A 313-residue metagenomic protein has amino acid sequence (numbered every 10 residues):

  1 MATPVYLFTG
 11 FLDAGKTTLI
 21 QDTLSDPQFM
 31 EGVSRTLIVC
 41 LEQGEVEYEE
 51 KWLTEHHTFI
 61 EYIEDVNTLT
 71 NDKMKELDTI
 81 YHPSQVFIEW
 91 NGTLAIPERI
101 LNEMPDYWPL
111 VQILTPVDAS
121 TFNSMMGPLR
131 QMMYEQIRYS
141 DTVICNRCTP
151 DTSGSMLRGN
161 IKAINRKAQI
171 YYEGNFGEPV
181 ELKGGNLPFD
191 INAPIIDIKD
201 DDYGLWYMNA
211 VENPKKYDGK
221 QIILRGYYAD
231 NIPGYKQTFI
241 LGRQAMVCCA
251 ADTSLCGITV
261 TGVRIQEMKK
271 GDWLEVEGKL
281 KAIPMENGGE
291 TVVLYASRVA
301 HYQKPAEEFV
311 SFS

Functional and structural regions predicted by a protein language model:
M1-A2, S313: Short, Lys/Arg-enriched, disordered terminal segments
T3-T9, D13-Q112, D118-F122: Nucleotide-state-sensitive switch-loop elements of NTP-binding domains
F11, T18, L110, T115 (+3 more regions): OB-fold and OB-like single-stranded nucleic-acid-recognition modules and their adjacent interaction interfaces
N71-D72, N123-M126, V180-L182: Short, charged, surface-exposed secondary-structure boundary motifs
P128-M132: Charged helix-capping and loop-helix junction motifs
